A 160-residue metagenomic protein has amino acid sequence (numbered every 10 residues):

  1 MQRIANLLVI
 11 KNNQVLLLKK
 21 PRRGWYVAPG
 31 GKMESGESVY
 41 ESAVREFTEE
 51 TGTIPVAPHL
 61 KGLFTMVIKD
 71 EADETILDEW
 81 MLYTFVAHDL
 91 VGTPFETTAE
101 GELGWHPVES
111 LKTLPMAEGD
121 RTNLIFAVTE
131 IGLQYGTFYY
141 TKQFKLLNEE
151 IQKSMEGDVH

Functional and structural regions predicted by a protein language model:
M1-V15, K32-E34: Conserved N-terminal beta-strand and adjoining loop/helix that marks the start of the Nudix/MutT-like hydrolase domain
V15-L17, L146: Hydrophobic "anchor" residues
K20: Short loop/turn segments immediately following the C-termini of beta-strands
R23-W25, E102-L103: Short, surface-exposed beta-strand-loop junctions and turns on beta-sheet-rich folds
W25-V27, K32: A positional/architectural concept
M33-A57, V67-N123, E149-H160: Unchanged
L60-G62, L146: Residue-level detector of beta-propeller blades
A127-H160: Charged phosphate-binding loop/patch that engages nucleotide di/tri-phosphates or the phosphate backbone of nucleic
